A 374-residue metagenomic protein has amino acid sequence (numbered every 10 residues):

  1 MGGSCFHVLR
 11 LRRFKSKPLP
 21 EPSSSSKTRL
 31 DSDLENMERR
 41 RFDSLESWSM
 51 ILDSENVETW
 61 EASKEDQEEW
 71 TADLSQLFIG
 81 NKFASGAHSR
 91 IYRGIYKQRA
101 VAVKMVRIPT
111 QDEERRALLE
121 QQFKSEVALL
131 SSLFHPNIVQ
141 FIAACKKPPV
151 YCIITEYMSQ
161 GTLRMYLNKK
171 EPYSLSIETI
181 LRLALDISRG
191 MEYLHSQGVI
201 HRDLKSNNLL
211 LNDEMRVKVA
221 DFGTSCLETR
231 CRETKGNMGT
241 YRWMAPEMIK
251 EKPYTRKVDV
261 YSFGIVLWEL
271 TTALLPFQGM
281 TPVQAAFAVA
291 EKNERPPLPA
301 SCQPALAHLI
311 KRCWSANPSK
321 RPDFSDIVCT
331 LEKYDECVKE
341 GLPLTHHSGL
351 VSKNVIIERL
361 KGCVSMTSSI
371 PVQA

Functional and structural regions predicted by a protein language model:
M1-S63: Intrinsically disordered, low-complexity regulatory segments that flank or precede the catalytic domain of eukaryotic
F123, V127-A128: Regulatory alphaC helix of protein kinase catalytic domains
A143-A144: A short, aromatic-enriched beta-strand patch in the conserved N-lobe beta-sheet of the protein kinase catalytic domain
P148-E156, Q160, R164-M165: A conserved loop-to-beta-strand element in the N-lobe of protein kinase catalytic cores that borders the ATP-binding
L183-A184: Activation segment signature within eukaryotic-like protein kinase domains
D259: Conserved catalytic-loop aspartate of Hanks-type protein kinases
